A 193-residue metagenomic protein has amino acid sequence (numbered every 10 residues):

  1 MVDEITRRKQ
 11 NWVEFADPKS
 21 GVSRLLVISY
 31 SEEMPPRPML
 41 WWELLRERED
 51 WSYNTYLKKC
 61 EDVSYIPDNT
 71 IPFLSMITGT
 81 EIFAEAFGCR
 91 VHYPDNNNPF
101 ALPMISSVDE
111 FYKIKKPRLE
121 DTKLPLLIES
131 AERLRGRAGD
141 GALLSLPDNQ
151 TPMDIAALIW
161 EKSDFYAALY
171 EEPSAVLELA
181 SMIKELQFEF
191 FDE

Functional and structural regions predicted by a protein language model:
M1-P94, D192: N-terminal basic, low-complexity leaders that serve as flexible interaction/assembly modules and, when applicable, as
E81-E193: Active-site-proximal, glycine-rich beta->alpha crossover segments in alpha/beta enzymes that shape flexible
